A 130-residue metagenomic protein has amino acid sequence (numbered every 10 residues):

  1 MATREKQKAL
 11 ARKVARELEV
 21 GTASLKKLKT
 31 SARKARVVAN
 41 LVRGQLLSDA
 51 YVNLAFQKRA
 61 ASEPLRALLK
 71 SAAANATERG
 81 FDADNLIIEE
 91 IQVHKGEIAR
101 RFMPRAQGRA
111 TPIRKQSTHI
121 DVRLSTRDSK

Functional and structural regions predicted by a protein language model:
A2-T30, R36-L41, Q45-K130: Structured, basic alpha/beta domains of bacterial-type, RNA-associated proteins
